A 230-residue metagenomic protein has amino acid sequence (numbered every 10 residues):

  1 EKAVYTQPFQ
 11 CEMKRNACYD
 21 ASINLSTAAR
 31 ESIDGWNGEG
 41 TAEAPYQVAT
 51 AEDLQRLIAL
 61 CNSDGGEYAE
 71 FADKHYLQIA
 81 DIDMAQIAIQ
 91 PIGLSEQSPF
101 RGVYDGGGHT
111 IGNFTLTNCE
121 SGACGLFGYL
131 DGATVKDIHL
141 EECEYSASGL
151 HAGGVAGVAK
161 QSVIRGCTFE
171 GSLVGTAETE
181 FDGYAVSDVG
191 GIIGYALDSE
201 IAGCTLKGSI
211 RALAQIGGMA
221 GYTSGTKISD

Functional and structural regions predicted by a protein language model:
E1-S32: Extracytoplasmic cysteine-anchoring/structural motifs
A28-D230: Surface-exposed repetitive/solenoidal architectures
